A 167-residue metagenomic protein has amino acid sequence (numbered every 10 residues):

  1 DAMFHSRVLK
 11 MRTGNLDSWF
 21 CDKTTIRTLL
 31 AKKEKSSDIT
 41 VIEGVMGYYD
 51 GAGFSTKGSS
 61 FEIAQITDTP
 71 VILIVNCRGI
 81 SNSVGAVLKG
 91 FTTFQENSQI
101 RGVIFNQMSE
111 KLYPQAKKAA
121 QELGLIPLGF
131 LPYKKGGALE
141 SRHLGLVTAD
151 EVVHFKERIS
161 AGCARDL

Functional and structural regions predicted by a protein language model:
D1-T67, V75-Q99, K111-P114: ATP-dependent carboxylate-amine ligase catalytic core
V71-I74, L128-F130: Short hydrophobic alpha-helical runs that function as membrane-insertion/retention elements
L73-N76, I104-N106: Conserved beta-strand segments of the P-loop GTPase G domain that flank and frequently precede/overlap
N82-L167: Internal gly/pro-rich beta-alpha loop/helix module that stabilizes soluble enzyme cofactors or their anionic handles
